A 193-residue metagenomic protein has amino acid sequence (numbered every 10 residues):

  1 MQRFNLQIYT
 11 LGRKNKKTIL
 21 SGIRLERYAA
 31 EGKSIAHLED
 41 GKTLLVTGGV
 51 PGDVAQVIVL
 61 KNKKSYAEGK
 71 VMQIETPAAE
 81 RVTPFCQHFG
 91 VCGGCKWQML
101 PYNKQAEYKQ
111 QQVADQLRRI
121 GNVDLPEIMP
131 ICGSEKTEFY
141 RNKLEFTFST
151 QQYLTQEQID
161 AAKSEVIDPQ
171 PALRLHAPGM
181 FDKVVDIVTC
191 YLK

Functional and structural regions predicted by a protein language model:
M1-K193: Accessory RNA-recognition modules of RNA-modification enzymes
